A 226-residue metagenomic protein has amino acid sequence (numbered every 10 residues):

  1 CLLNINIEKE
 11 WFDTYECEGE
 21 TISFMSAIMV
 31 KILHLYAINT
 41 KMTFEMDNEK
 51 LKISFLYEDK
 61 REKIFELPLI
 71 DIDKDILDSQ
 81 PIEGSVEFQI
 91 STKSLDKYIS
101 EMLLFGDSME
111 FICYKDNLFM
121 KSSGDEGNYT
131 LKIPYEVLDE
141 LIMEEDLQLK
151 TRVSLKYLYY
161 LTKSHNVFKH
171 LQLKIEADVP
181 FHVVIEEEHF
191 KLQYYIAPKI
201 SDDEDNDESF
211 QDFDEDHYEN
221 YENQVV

Functional and structural regions predicted by a protein language model:
C1-L104, E110-V226: DNA polymerase sliding clamps and clamp-related checkpoint/processivity subunits
